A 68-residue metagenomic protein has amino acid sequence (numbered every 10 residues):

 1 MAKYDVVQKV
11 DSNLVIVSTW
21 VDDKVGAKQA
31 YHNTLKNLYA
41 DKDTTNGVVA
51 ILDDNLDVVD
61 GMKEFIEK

Functional and structural regions predicted by a protein language model:
M1-I16: Short aromatic-glycine-(Arg/Gly/Cys) micro-motifs in beta-strand/loop hairpins
Y4, K24, V59-D60: Glycine-centered signal
Y4, Q29, V49-L52: Short stretches within intrinsically disordered, low-complexity N-terminal or propeptide regions
K9-D11, K24, D54: Generic structural motif
N13-Q29: A short, exposed loop/beta-hairpin motif centered on an aromatic-Gly-Thr core
H32-N33: Exposed aromatic-hydrophobic patches
K36-K68: Short, mixed-charge low-complexity intrinsically disordered segments
